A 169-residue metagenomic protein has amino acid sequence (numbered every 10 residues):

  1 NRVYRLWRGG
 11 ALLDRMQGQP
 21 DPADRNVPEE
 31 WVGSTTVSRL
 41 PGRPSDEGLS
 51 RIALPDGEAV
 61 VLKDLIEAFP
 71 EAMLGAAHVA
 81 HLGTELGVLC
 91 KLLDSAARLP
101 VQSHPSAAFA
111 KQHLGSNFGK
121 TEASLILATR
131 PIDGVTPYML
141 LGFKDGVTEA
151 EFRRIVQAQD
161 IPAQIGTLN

Functional and structural regions predicted by a protein language model:
N1-V147: Transition-metal
T148-N169: Active-site glycine-rich loop that binds ribose-phosphate moieties when present
